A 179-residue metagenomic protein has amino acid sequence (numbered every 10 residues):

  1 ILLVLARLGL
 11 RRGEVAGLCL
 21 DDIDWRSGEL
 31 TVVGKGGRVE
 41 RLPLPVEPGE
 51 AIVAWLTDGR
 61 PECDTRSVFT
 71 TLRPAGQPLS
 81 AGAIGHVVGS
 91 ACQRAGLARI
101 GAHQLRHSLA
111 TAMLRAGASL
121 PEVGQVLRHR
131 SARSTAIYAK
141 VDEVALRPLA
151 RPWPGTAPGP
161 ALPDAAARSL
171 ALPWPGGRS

Functional and structural regions predicted by a protein language model:
I1-R11, E29-L30, T111-A112, P154: Short pre-functional
V4-L5, L18, A112-A116, V126 (+1 more regions): Short alpha-helical segment immediately N-terminal to, or the first helix within, an HTH/HTH-like DNA-binding domain
L5-R26, L120-E122: Short, charged phosphate-coordinating catalytic segments
I23-W25, S80, L97-R99, A118-A139 (+2 more regions): Short, polar N-cap/turn motifs at the start of nucleic acid-interacting alpha helices
W25-E29, V33-P74, V87-R94, P158-A161 (+1 more regions): Basic, alpha-helical nucleic-acid-contacting "clamp/cap" segments
L42, G85-Q125: Short, basic (Lys/Arg/His-rich) helix/loop patches that form interaction surfaces in the mid-to-C-terminal regions
W153-S179: C-terminal secondary-structure termini that scaffold catalytic or DNA-interacting sites
